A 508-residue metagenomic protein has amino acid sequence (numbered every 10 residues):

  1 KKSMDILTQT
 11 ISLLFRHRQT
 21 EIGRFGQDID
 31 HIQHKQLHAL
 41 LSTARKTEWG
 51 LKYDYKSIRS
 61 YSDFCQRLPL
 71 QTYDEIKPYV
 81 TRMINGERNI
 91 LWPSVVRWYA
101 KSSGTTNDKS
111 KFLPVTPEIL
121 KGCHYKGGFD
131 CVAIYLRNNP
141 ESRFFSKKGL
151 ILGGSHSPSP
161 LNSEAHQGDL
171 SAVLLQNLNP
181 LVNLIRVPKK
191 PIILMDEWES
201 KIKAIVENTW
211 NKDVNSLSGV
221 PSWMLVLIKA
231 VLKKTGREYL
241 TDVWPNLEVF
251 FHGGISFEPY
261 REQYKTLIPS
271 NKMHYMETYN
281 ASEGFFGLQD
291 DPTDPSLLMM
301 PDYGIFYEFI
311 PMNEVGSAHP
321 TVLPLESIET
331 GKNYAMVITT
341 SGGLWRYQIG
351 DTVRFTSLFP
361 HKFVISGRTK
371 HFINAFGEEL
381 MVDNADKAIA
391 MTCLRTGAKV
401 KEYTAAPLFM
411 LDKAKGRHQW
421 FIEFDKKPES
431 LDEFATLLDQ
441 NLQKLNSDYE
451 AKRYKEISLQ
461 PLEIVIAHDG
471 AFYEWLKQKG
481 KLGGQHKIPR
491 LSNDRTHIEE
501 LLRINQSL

Functional and structural regions predicted by a protein language model:
K2-K56, F64-Q71, Y79-G86, S171-L508: Active-site glycine/GP-rich loop and adjacent strand/helix microenvironment that borders small-molecule binding pockets
I84-K101: Conserved pre-ATP/AMP-binding loop-to-beta segment of ANL
I84-R88, D108-T116, K190: Short acidic, glycine/Ser/Thr-rich loop/turn "cap" segments at secondary-structure junctions
Y99-L113, I464: Conserved adenylation A10 loop of the ANL superfamily
L113-P114, L161-N162, K229: Short, solvent-exposed loop/turn and secondary-structure capping segments
V115-R137: Conserved structural elements of the adenylate-forming
I134-P180: Conserved AMP-binding loop of ANL adenylate-forming enzymes
